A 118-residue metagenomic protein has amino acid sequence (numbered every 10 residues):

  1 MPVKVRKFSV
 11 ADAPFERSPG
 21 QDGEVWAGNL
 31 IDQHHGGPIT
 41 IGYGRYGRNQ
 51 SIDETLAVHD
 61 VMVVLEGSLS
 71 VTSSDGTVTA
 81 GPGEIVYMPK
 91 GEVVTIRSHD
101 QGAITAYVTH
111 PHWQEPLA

Functional and structural regions predicted by a protein language model:
M1-G42: A short, N-terminal "cap"/entry segment at the start of jelly-roll beta-barrel domains of the cupin/DSBH fold
P38-I41, H59, A103: Structural motif
T40-L56, K90: Conserved short histidine dyad/triad with adjacent acidic residue
R45-Y46, T55-S73: Short, conserved beta-strand element in jelly-roll/cupin
D75-K90: Short acidic-glycine-tyrosine-enriched beta hairpin
K90-P116: Ligand-binding loop in jelly-roll beta-barrel domains
